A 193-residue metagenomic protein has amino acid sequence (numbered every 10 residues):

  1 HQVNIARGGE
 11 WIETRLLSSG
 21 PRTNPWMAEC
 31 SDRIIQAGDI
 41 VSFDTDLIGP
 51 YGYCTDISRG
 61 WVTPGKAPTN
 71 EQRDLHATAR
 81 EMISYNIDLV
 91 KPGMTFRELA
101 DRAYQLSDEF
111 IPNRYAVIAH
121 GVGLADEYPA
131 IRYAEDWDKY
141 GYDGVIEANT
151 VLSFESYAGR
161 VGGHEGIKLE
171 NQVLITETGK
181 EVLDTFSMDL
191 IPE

Functional and structural regions predicted by a protein language model:
H1-E193: Active-site neighborhoods and metal-handling regions in enzymes and metal-associated proteins
